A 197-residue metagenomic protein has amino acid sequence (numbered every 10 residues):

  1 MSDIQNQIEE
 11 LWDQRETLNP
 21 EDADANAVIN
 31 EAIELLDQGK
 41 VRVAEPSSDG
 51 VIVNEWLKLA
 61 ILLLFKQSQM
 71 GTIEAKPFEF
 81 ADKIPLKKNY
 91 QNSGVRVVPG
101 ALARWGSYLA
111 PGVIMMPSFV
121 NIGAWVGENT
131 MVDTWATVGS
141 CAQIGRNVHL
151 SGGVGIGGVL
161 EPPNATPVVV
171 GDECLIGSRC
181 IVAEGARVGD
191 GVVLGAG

Functional and structural regions predicted by a protein language model:
M1-V95: Terminal amphipathic alpha-helical/low-complexity segments used for targeting or macromolecular assembly
V95-A196: Structural signal for interior beta-strand "rungs" in well-ordered beta-sheet cores of soluble enzyme domains
